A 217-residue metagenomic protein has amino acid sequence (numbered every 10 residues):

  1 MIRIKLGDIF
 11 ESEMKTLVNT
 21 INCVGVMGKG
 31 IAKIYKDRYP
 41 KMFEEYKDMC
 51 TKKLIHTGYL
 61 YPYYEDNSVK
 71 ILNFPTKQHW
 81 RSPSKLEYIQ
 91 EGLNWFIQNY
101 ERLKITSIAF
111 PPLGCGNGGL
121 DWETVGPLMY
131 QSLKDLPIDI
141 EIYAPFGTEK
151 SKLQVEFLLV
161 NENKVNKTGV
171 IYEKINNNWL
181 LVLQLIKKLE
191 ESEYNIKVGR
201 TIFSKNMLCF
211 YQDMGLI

Functional and structural regions predicted by a protein language model:
M1-I217: Macrodomain-like recognition of ADP-ribose-binding/processing modules
